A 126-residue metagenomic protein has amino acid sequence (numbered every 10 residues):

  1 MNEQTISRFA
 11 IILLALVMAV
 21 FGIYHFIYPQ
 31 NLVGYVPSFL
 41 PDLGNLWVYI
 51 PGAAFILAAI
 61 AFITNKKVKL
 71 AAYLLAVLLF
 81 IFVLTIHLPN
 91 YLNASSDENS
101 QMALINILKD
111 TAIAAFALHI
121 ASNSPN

Functional and structural regions predicted by a protein language model:
M1-I27, W47-A53, L57, I63-N126: Extended, low-polarity transmembrane helix blocks
F9-A10, P29-D42: Short juxtamembrane and helix-loop transition motifs at transmembrane-helix boundaries in membrane proteins
